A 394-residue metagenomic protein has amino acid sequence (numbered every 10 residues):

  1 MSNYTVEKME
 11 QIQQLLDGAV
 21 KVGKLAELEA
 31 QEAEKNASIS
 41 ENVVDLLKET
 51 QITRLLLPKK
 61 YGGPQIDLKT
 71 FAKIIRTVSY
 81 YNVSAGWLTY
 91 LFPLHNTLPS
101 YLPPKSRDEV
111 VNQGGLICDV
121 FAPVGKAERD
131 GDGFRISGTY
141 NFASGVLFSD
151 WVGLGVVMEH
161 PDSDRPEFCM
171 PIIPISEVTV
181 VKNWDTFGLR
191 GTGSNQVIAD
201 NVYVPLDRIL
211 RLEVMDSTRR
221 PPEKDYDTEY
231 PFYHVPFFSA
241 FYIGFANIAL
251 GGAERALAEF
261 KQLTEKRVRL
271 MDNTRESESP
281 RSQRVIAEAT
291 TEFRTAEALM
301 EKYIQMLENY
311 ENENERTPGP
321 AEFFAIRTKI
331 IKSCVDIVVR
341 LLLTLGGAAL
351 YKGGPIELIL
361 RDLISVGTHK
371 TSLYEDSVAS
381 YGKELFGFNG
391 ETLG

Functional and structural regions predicted by a protein language model:
M1-D17, K21, L393-G394: Basic/polar N-terminal segments that are highly enriched at the extreme N-terminus, encompassing both cleavable
V6, E10-Q13, F237, N273 (+4 more regions): Register-specific recognition of a single heptad position within extended alpha-helical repeats
D17-V20, G251, A258, A287-R294 (+4 more regions): Generic structural signal for well-ordered, non-transmembrane alpha-helical segments in soluble/cytosolic regions
E27, Q31-E34, R294-K329, L342-L345 (+1 more regions): C-terminal helix-coil-helix/basic helical segment that borders enzyme active sites and/or dimer interfaces and provides
I39-E49, T53-S149, R165: Glycine-rich flavin
T139-V178, K182-N183: DPxDG-like acidic metal-binding loop motif
Q196-E292: Glycine-rich beta->alpha junctions and the first turn(s) of the following alpha-helix
L345-G394: Glycine-rich phosphate/cofactor-binding loops in nucleotide/flavin-utilizing enzymes
